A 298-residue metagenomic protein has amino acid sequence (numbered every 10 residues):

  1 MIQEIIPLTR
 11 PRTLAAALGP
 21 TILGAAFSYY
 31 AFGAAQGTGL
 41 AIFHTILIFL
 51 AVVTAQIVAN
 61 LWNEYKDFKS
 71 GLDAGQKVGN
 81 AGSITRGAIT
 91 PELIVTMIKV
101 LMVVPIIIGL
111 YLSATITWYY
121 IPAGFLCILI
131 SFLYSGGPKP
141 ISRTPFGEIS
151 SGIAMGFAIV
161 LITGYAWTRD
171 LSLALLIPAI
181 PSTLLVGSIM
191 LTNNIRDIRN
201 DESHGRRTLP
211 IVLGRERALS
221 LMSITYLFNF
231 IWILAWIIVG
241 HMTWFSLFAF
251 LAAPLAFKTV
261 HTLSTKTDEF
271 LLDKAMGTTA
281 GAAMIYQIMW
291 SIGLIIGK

Functional and structural regions predicted by a protein language model:
M1-F43, L47, A51, P138-S142 (+1 more regions): Topogenic membrane-insertion module of multi-pass membrane proteins
E4, G82-L171: Intramembrane alpha-helical segments
L18-G24, I149-G164, I211-R215, M276-W290: Small-residue-rich segments of transmembrane alpha-helices in multi-pass membrane proteins, especially helix faces
A34-W62, P122-F132, L173-T192: Membrane-embedded alpha-helical segments that form the functional core of polytopic membrane enzymes, especially those
T54-V78, S188-P210: Acidic (Asp/Glu-rich) catalytic motifs at the cytosolic membrane interface
G75-T115, L209-M242, A280-Y286: Multi-pass membrane catalytic core of lipid/isoprenoid biosynthesis enzymes
S151-I198, E216-L219: Functional transmembrane core segments of multi-pass inner-membrane proteins
L234, I238-I296: Extended hydrophobic alpha-helices typical of membrane-associated regions
